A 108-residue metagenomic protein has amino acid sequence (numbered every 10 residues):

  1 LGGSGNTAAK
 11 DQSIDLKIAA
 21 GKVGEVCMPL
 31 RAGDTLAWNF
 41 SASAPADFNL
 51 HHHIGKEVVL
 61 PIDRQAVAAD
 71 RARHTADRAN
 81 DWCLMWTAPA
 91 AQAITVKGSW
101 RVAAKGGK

Functional and structural regions predicted by a protein language model:
L1-K108: Acidic, Ser/Thr/Pro
